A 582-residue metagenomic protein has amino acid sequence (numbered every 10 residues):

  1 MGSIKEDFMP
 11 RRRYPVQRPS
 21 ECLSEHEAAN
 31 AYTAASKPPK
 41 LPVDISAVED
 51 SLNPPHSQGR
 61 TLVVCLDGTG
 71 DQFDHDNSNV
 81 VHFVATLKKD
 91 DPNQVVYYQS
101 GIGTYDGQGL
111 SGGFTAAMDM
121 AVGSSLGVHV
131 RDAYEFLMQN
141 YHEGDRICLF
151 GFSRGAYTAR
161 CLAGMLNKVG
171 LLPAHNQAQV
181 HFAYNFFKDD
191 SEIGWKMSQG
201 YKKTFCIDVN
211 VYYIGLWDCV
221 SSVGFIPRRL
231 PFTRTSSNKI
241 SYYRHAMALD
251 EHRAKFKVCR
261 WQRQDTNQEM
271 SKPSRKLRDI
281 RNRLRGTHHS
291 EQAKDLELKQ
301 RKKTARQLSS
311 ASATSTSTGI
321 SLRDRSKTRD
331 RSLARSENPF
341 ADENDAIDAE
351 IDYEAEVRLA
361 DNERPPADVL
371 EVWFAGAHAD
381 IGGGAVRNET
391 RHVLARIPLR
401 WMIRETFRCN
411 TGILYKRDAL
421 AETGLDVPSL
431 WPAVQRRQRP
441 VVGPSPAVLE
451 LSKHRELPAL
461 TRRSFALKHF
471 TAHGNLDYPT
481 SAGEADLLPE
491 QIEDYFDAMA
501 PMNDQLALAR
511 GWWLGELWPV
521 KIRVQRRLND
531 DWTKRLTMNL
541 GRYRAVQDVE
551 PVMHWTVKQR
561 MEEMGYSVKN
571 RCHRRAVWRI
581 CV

Functional and structural regions predicted by a protein language model:
G2-V582: Active-site- or binding-pocket-proximal scaffold segments within functional domains
